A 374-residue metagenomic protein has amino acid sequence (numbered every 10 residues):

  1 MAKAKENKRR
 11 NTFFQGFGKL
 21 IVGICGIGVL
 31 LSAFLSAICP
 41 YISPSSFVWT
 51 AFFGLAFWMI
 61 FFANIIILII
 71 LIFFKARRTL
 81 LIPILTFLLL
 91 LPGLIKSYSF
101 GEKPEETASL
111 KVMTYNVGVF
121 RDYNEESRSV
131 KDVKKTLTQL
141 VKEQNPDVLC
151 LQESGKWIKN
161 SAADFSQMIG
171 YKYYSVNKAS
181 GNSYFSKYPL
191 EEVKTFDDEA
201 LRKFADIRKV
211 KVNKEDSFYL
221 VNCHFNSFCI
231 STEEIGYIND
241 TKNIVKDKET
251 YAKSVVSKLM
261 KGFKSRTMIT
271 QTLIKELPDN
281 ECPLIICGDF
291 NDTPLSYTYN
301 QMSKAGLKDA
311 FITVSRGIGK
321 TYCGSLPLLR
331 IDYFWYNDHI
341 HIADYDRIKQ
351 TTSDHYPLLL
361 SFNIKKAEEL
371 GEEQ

Functional and structural regions predicted by a protein language model:
A2-D164, T270, K365-Q374: N-terminal, active-site-proximal structural segment of metallo-dependent hydrolase catalytic domains
G18-T50, G54-L71, T79-I84, T195-F196 (+3 more regions): Metal-dependent phosphoester-hydrolase catalytic domains
S36, F87-T107, K135, V148-N239 (+1 more regions): Structured beta-strand-rich core segments of catalytic domains in phosphoester-bond hydrolases
L110, N145-D147, D216-F218, N280-P283: Loop/turn elements at helix/coil->beta-strand transitions in domains of secreted/extracellular proteins
T114-D132, C229-G262: Acidic/histidine-rich helix-loop elements that form or flank divalent-metal/phosphate-binding sites at the catalytic
Y115, Q152, C223, C287-D289: Active-site flanking residues adjacent to catalytic metal/cofactor-binding acidic residues
F120-N124, K156-K159, R202, F228-I230 (+2 more regions): Active-site environment of divalent metal-dependent phosphoester hydrolases
S129-T136, A200, K258-T272: Soluble or luminal CAZymes and related metallo-dependent hydrolases
